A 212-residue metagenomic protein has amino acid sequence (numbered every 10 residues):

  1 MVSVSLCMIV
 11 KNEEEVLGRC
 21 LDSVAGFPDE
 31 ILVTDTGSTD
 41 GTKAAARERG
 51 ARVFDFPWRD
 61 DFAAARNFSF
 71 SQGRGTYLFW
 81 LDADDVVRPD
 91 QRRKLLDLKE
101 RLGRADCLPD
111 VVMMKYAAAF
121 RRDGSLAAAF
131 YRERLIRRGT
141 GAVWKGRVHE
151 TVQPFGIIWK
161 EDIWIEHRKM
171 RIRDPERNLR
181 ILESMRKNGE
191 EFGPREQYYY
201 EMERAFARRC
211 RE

Functional and structural regions predicted by a protein language model:
M1-S5: Extreme N-terminal starter segment of soluble prokaryotic enzymes
M8-E30: Short, well-formed alpha-helical segments that are part of the catalytic scaffolds of diverse glycosyltransferases
S23, F27, D35-R47, W58 (+1 more regions): A conserved acidic beta->alpha catalytic loop
D29, K43-Q72: Conserved donor nucleotide-binding strand/loop of the catalytic core
A63-F70, L81, V87-R211: Catalytic-site signature of metal-activated, phosphate-bearing donor transferases, centered on the GT-A/GT-A-like
L78: Short aromatic/hydrophobic "clamp" motif used to bind/position activated sugar donors
